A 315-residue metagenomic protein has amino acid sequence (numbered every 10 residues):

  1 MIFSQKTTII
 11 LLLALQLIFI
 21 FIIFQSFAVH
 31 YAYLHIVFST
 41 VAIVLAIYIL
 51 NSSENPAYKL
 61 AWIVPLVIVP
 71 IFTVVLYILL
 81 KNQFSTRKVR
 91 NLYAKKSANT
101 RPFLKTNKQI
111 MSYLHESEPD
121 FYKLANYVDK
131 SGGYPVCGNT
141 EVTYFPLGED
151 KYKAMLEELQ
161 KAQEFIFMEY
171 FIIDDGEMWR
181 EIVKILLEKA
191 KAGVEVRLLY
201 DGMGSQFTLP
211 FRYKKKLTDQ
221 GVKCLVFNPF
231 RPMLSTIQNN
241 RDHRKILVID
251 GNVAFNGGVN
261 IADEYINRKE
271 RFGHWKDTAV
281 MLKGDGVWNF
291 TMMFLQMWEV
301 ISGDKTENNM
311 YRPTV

Functional and structural regions predicted by a protein language model:
M1-V315: N-terminal localization/anchoring segments of enzymes in phospholipid and broader phosphate metabolism
